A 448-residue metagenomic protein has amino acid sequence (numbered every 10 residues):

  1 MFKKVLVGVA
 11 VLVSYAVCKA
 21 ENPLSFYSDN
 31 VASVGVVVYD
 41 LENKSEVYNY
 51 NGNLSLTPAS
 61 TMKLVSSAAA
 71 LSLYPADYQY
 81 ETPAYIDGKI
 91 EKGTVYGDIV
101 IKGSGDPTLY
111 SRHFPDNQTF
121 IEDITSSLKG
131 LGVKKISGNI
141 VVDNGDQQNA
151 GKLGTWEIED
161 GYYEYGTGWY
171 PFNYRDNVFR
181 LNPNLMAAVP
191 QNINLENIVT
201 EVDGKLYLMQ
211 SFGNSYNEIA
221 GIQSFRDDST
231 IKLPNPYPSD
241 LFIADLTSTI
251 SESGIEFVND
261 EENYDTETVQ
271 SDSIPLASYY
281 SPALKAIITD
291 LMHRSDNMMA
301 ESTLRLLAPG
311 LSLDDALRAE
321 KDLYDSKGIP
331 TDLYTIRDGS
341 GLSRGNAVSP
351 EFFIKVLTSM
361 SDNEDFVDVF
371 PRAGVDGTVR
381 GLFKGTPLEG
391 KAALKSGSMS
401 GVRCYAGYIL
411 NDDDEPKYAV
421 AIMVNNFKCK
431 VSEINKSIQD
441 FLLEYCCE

Functional and structural regions predicted by a protein language model:
M1-N22: Bacterial Sec-dependent N-terminal signal peptides
C18-S55, A76, Y80-E81, E122-G132: Beta-lactamase-like hydrolase cores
N22-S25, L73-T331: Conserved serine DD-peptidase/penicillin-binding transpeptidase domain and beta-lactam-recognizing active-site
V31-S33, N53, A59-M62, Q79 (+7 more regions): Extracytoplasmic
V47-N49, L304-E448: Small-residue-rich helix-loop
N49-V65, A69, L73, I288: Short active-site loop at a secondary-structure junction that contains or immediately precedes the catalytic residue(s)
L64-S66, A70, I101-S104, N217-G221 (+9 more regions): Active-site-proximal alpha-helical segments within enzyme catalytic domains
